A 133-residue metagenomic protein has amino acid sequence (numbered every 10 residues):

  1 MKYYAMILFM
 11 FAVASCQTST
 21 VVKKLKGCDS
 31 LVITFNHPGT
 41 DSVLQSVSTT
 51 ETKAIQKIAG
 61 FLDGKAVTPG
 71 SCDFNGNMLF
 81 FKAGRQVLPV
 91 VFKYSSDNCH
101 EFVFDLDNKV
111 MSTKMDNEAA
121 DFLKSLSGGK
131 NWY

Functional and structural regions predicted by a protein language model:
M1-Y4, Q17: Positively charged n-region of N-terminal signal peptides that target proteins for export
Y4-A12: Sec-dependent N-terminal signal peptides
C16-Y133: Function-determining sites in protein domains
